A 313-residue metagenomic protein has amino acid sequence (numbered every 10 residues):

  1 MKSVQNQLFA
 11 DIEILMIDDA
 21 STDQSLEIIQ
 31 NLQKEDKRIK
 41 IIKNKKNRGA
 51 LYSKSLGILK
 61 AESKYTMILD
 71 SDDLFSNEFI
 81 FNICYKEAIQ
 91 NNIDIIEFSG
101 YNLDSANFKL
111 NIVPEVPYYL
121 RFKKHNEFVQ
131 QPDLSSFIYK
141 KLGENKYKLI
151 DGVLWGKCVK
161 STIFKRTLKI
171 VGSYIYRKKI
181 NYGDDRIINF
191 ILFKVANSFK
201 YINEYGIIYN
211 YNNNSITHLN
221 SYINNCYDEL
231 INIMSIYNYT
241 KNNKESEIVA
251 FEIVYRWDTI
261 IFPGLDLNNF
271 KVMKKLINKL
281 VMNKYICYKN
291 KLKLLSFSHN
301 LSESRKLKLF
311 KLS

Functional and structural regions predicted by a protein language model:
M1-D11: Short, acidic, metal-binding catalytic loop of nucleotide-sugar glycosyltransferases
V4, D19-A20, R48, S71: Conserved short acidic donor-positioning loop in nucleotide-sugar-dependent glycosyltransferases
D18-E27, K46: A conserved acidic beta->alpha catalytic loop
N44-A61, S71: Glycine-rich, basic loop-to-helix element that forms the pyrophosphate-binding segment of sugar-nucleotide handling
T66: Short aromatic/hydrophobic "clamp" motif used to bind/position activated sugar donors
F79-K123: Conserved donor NDP-sugar-binding/catalytic core segment of glycosyltransferases
E127-S221: Conserved nucleotide-sugar donor-binding catalytic segment
Y239, F262-S313: Membrane-interface aromatic/basic loop that binds lipid-linked glycans or pyrophosphate carriers, typified by
